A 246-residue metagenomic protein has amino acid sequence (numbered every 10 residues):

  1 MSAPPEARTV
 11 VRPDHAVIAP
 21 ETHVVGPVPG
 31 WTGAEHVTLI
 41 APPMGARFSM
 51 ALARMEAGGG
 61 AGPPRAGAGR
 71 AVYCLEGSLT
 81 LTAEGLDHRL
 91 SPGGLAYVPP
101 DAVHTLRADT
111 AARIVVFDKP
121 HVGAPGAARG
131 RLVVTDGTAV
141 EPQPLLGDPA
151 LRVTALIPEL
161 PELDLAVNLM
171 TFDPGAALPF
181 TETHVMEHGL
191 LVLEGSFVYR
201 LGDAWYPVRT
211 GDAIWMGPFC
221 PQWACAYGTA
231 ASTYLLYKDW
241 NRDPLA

Functional and structural regions predicted by a protein language model:
M1-R47, A111-L165: A short, N-terminal "cap"/entry segment at the start of jelly-roll beta-barrel domains of the cupin/DSBH fold
V25, G60-P99: Extended, compositionally biased flexible segments
G33-T38, S49-A66, A155-L156, N168-H184 (+1 more regions): Conserved short histidine dyad/triad with adjacent acidic residue
R54-M55, R65-L81, L169-D173, E182-Y199: Short, conserved beta-strand element in jelly-roll/cupin
T82, R107, D173-P174, E194-L201 (+3 more regions): Long compositionally biased, domain-poor regions of proteins
G85-D101, G202-P218: Short acidic-glycine-tyrosine-enriched beta hairpin
P100-A124, P218-P244: Ligand-binding loop in jelly-roll beta-barrel domains
